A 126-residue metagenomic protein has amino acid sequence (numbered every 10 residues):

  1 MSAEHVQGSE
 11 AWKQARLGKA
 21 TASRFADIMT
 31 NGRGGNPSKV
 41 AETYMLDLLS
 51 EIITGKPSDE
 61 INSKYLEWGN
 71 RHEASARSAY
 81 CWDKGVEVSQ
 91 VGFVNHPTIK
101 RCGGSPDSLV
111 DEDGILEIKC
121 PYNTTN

Functional and structural regions predicted by a protein language model:
M1-R71: Charged, glycine-rich intrinsically disordered N-terminal tails and low-complexity linkers that flank
A3, V91, E112-I115: Low-complexity, intrinsically disordered short peptide segments enriched in small/polar/basic residues
L66-V88: Acidic-basic catalytic patches of nuclease active cores, encompassing PD-(D/E)XK and other metal-cofactor nuclease
A74, N95-T98, Y122-T124: A short acidic, glycine/proline-enriched capping/turn motif at secondary-structure boundaries, especially helix N-cap
Y80, P106-N126: Conserved catalytic cores of phosphodiester-cleaving nucleases, focusing on short active-site segments
V86-H96: Helix-loop segments that flank and shape redox-cofactor active sites
V94-D107: Beta-rich nucleic-acid/ligand-interaction surfaces
